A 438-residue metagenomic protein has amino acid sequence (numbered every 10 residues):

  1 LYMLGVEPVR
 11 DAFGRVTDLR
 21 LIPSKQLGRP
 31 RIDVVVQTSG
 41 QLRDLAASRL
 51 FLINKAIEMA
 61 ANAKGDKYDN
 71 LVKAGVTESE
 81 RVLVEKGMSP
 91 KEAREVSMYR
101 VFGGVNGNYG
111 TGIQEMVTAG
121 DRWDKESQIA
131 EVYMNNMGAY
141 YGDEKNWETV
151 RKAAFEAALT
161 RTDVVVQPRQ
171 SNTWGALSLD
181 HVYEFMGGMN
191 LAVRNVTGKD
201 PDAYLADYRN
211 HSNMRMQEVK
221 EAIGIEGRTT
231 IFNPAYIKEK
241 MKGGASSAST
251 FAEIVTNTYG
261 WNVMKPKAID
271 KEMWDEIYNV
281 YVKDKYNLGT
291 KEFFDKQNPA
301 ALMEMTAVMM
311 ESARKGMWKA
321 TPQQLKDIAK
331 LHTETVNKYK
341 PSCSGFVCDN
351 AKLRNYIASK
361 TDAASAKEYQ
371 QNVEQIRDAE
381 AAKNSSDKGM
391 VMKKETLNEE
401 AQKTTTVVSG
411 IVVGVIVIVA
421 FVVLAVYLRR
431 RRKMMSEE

Functional and structural regions predicted by a protein language model:
L1-E438: Ligand/cofactor-recognition surfaces for anionic moieties
